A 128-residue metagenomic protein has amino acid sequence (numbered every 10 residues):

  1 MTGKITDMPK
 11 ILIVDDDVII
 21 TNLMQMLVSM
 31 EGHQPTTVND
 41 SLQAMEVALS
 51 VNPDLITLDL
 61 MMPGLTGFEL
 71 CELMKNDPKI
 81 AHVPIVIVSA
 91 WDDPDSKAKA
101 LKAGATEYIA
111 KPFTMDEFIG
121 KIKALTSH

Functional and structural regions predicted by a protein language model:
N22-M30: Charged docking surfaces used in two-component/phosphorelay signaling
G32-N39, V47: Short hydrophobic/Thr-rich beta-strand motif most characteristic of the beta2 strand and flanking loop of CheY-like
V51-T57: Active-site beta3 strand of CheY-like receiver
M62: Receiver (REC) domain active-site loop signature in two-component systems and cognate sites in sensor histidine kinases
F113-I122: C-terminal output helix
